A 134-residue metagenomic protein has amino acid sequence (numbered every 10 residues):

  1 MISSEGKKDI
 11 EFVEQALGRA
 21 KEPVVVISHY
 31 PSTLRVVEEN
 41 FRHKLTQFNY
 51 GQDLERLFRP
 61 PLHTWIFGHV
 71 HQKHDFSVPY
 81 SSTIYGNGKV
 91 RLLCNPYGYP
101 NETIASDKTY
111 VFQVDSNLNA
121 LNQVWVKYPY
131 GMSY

Functional and structural regions predicted by a protein language model:
M1-F41, Y130-Y134: Active-site-proximal loop/helix segment associated with metal-binding centers of metalloenzymes
F12-P23, R56-T64, N87: A structural motif corresponding to the C-terminal end of an alpha-helix and its immediate exit/capping segment
V25, T64-I66, L93: Hydrophobic/aromatic beta-strand patches that form the interior of the parallel beta-sheet core in alpha/beta enzyme
H29, H69-H71: Histidine-centered divalent metal-coordination motifs
R42-K44, Y110-V111: Generic alpha-helical propensity signal that fires on short helical segments and nearby coil/disordered stretches
H43-Q52: Charged helix-capping and loop-helix junction motifs
Q47-F48, I66-H69: Charge-rich, low-complexity terminal tails
Q52-L62, H71-Y134: Binuclear metal-dependent phosphoesterase catalytic core
